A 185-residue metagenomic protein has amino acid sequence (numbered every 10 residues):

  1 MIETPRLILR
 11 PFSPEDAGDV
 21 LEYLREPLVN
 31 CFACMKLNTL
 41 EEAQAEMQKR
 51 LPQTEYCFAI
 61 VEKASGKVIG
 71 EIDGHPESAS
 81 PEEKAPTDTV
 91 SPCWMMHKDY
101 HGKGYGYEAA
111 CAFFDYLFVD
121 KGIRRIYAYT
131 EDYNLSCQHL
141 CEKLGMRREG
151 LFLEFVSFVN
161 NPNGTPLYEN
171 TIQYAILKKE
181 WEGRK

Functional and structural regions predicted by a protein language model:
M1-C31, C57, V61-K185: Acyl-donor (CoA/ACP) binding surface of acyl/acetyltransferases
L28-K49: Conserved GNAT-fold acetyl-CoA-binding loop/helix
L51-Q53: Soluble sensory domains of the PAS superfamily and closely related sensory modules
